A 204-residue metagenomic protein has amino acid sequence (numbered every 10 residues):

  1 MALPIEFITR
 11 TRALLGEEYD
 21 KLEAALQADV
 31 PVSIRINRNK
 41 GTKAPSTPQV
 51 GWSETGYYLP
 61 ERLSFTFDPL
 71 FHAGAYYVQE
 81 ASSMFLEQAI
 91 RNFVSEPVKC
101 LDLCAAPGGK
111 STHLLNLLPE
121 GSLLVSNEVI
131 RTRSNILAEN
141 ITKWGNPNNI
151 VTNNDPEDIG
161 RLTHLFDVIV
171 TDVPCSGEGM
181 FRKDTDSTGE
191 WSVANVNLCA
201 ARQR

Functional and structural regions predicted by a protein language model:
M1-R204: S-adenosylmethionine
